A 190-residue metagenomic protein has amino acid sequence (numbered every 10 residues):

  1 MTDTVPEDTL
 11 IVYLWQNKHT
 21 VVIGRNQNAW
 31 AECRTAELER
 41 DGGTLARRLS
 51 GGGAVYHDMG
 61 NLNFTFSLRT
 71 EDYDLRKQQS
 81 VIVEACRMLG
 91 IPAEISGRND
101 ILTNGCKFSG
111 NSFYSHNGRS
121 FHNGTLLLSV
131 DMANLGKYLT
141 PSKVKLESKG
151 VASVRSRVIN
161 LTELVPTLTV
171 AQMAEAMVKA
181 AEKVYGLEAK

Functional and structural regions predicted by a protein language model:
M1-Y73: N-terminal lobe of the biotin/lipoate ligase/transferase fold
T2, Q79, V83, A174-E182: Generic solvent-exposed, charged/amphipathic alpha-helical segments that serve as macromolecular interface scaffolds
A31, R40-S50, K77-L89, F108-G110: Short acidic (Asp/Glu) patches
A31-C33, D72-K77, N134, T169-Q172: Short, conserved charged micro-motifs
S50-V55, F113-Y114, K149: Short beta-strand/turn micro-motifs at beta-sheet edges
N61-N99: Contiguous, small/hydrophobic- and glycine-enriched helical/loop subdomains that border and often "cap" functional
G90, S109, N117-K190: Long, positively charged amphipathic alpha-helical accessory segments at protein N-termini or as interdomain linkers
I95-S112: Beta-rich nucleic-acid/ligand-interaction surfaces
